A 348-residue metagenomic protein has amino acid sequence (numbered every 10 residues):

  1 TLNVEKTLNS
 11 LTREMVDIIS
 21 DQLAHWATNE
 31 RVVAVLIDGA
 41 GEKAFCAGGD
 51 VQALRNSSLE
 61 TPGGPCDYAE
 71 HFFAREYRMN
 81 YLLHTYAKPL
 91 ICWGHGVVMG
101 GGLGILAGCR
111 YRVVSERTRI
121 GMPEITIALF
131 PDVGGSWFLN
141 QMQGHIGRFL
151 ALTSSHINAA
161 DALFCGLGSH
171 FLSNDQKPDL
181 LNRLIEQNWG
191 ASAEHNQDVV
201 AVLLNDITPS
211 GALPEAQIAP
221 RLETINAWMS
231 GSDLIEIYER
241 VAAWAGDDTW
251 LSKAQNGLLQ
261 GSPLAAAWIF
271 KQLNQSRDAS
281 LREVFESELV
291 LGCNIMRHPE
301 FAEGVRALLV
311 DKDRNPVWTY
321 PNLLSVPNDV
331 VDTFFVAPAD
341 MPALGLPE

Functional and structural regions predicted by a protein language model:
T1-D38, Y81, P347-E348: Conserved CoA-thioester-binding segment of acyl-CoA-metabolizing enzymes
I37, D50, I105-L106, D161-A162 (+2 more regions): Hydrophobic/aromatic residues within transmembrane alpha-helices of multi-pass small-molecule transporters
G39-R78, A128, F334: Glycine- (often His-adjacent) and acidic-residue-rich active-site loop that binds/positions the CoA thioester
L83-I127, F149-S155, A159, H170: Glycine-rich beta-to-alpha active-site loop
G134-N196: Contiguous mid-protein beta-loop-alpha structural module that forms a pocket-lining wall or clamp of enzyme active
S173-L258: Amphipathic alpha-helical blocks and their helix-capping loop/short-beta junctions
I235-G246, W250-M296, E300-A302, R306: Substrate-recognition/cap regions that form aromatic- and gly/pro-loop-enriched pockets for small-molecule ligands
L291-N294, P299, E303-E348: C-terminal amphipathic alpha-helical interaction region
